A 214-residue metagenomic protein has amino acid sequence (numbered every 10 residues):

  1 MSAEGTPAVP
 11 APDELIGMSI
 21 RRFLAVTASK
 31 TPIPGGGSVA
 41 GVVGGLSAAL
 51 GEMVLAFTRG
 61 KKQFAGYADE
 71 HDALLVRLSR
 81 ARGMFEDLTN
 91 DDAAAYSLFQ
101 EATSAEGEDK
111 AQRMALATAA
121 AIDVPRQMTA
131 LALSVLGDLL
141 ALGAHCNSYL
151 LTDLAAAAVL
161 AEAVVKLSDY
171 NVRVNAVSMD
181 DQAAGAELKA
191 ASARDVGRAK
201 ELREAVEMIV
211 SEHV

Functional and structural regions predicted by a protein language model:
A3-M18, Q127, V174-N175: Polytopic transmembrane helical bundles with strong interfacial aromatic enrichment
L15-P34: Short, hydrophobic/aliphatic alpha-helical segments
S29-E52, L150-L167: Conserved phosphate/anionic-ligand binding catalytic regions in large, soluble enzymes, centered on
A48, V76-S79, G83-E86, N90-A93 (+4 more regions): Generic structural signal for well-ordered, non-transmembrane alpha-helical segments in soluble/cytosolic regions
M53-A65: Transmembrane signal-anchor/signal-peptide helices with a preference for the extracytoplasmic
K62-S104: A structural-propensity feature for long, helix-poor, extended segments
D92-A163, D169-N171, N175: Amphipathic alpha-helical interface segments
S168-Q182, A186-V214: C-terminal auxiliary extensions adjacent to catalytic cores
